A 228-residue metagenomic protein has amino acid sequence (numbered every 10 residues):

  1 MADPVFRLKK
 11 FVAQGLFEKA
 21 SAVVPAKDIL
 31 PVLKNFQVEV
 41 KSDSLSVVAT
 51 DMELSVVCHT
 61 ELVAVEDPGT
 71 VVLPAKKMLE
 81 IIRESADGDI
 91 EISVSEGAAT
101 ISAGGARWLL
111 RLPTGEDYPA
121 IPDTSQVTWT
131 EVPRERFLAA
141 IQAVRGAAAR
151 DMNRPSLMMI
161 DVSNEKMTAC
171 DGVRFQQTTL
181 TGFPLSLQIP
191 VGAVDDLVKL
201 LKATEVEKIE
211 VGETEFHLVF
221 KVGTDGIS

Functional and structural regions predicted by a protein language model:
M1-S228: Structural preference for solvent-exposed beta-strand-turn elements and adjacent flexible terminal/loop segments within
